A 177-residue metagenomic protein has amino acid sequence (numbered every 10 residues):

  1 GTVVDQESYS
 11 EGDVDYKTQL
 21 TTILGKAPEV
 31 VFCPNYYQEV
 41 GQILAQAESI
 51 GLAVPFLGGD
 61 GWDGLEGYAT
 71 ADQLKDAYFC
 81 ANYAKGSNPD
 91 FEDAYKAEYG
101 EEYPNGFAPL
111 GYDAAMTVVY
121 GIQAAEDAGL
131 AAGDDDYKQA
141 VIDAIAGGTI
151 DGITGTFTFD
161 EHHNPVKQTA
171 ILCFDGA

Functional and structural regions predicted by a protein language model:
G1-A177: Extracytosolic ligand-binding ectodomains
